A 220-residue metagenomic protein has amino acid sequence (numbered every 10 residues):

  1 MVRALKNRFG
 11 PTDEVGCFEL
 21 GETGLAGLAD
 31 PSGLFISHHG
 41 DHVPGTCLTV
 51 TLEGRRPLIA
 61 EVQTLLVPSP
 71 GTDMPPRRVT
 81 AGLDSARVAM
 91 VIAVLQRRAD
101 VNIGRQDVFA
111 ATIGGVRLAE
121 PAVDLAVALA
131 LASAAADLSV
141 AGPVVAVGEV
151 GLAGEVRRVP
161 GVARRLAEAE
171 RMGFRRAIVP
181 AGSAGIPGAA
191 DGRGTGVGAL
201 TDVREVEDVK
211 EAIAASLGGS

Functional and structural regions predicted by a protein language model:
M1-S220: Peripheral, non-AAA+ core regions of ATP-driven protein-machinery
